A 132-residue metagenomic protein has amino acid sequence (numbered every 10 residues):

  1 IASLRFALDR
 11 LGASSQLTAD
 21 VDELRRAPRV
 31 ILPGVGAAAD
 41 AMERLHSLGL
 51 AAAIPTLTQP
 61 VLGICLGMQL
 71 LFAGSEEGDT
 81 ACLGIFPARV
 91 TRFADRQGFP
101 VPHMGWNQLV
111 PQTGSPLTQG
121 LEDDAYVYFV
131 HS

Functional and structural regions predicted by a protein language model:
I1-L11: Short, charged N-terminal beta->alpha structural module
S14, R29, P60-L62, P111 (+1 more regions): Structural signature of beta-strand start/N-cap positions in the alpha/beta core of ABC transporter nucleotide-binding
S15-R26: Short acidic low-complexity segments
R26-A27, T56: Alpha-helix C-terminal capping/helix-to-coil transition sites in glycosyltransferase folds
I31-P33: Structural motif
G36-M104: Cysteine-nucleophile active-site neighborhood
T56, A88-S132: Amide-donor transfer/coupling interface in amidating biosynthetic enzymes
